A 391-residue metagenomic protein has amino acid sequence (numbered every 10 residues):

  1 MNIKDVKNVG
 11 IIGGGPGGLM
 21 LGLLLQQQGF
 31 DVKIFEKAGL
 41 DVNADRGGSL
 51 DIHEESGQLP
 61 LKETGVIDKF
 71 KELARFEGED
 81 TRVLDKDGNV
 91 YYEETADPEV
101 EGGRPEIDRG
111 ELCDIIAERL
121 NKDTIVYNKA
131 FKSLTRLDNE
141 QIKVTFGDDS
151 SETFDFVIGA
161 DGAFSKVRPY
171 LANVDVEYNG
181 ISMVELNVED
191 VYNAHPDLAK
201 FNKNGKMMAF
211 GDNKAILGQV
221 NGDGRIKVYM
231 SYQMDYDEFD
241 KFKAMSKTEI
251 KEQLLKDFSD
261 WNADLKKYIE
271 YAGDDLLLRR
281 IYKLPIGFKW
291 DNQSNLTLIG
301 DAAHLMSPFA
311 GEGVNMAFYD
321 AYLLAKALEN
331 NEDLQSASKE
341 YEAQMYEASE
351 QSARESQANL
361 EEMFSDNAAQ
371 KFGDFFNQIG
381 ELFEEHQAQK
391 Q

Functional and structural regions predicted by a protein language model:
N2-V9, L24-Q26, D51-V191, D235-D240 (+2 more regions): Conserved N-terminal helical subregion
I11-D31, F35-A38, I158-G159, V184 (+3 more regions): Conserved mid-domain beta->alpha element of the FAD-binding
G47-G48: Glycine-rich active-site loop/strand segments that organize a redox cofactor
R136-N139, Q219-D223: Short beta-strand micro-motifs enriched in acidic
F164-S165, M183-E185, K214-L217, A303-H304: Histidine-centered metal-chelating micro-motifs
L186-V220: Flavin-dependent oxidoreductases
N204, G211-K214, V220-I226, Y232-A310: FAD/FMN-dependent oxidoreductases across multiple families
F258, Q335, K339-E340, A348-Q391: Alpha-helical, largely C-terminal catalytic domains that coordinate divalent metal ions via clustered Asp/Glu/His
